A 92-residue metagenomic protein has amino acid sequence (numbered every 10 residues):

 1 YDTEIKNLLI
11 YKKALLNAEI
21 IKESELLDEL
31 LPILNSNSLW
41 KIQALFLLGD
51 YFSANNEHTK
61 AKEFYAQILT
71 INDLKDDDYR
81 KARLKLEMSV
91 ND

Functional and structural regions predicted by a protein language model:
Y1-D92: Soluble extracytoplasmic domains of inner/organellar membrane proteins
